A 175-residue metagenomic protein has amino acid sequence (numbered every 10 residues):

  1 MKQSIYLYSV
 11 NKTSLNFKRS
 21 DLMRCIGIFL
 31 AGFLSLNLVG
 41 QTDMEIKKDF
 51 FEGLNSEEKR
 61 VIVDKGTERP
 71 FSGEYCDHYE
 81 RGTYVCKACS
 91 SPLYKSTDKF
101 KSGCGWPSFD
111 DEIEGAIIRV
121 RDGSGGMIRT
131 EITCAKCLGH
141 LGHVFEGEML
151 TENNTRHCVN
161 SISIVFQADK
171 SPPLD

Functional and structural regions predicted by a protein language model:
M1-R19: N-terminal secretory signal peptides that target proteins for export/translocation
I26-L30: Sec-dependent signal peptide hydrophobic core
A31-V39: Hydrophobic h-region of N-terminal signal peptides that target proteins for export in Gram-negative bacteria
T42-I46, F51-V85, S91-D175: A short Gly-Trp-Pro
